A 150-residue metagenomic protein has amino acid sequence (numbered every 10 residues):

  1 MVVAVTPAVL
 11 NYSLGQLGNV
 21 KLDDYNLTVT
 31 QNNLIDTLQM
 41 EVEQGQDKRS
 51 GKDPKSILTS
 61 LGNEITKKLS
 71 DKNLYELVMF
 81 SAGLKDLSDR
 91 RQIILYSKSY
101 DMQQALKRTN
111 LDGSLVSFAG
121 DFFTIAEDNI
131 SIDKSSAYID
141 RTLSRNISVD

Functional and structural regions predicted by a protein language model:
M1-D150: Solvent-exposed helix-coil-helix hairpins and adjacent flexible coil/strand "hinge" segments
